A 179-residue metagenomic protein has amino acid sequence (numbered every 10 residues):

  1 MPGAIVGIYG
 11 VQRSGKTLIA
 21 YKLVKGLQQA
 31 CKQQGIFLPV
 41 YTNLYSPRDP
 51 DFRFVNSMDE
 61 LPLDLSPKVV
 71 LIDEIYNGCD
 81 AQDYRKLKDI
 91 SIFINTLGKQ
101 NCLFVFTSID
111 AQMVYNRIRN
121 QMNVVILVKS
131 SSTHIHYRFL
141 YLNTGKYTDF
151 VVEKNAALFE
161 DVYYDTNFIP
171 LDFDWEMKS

Functional and structural regions predicted by a protein language model:
M1-G3: Phosphate-binding P-loop
I8: Hydrophobic anchor at the beta1->P-loop junction of P-loop NTPases
V11: P-loop (Walker A) phosphate-binding loop of NTP-binding proteins
K16-T17: Conserved lysine of the Walker
G26-Y41: Post-Walker A helix-loop "phosphate-sensing" segment adjacent to the P-loop in P-loop NTPases
L63-R85: Conserved P-loop NTPase "ATPase switch" module shared by AAA+ and STAND
N77-N155: Replace "adjacent to P-loop NTPase cores in ATP/GTP-dependent enzymes" with "adjacent to NTP-binding cores
